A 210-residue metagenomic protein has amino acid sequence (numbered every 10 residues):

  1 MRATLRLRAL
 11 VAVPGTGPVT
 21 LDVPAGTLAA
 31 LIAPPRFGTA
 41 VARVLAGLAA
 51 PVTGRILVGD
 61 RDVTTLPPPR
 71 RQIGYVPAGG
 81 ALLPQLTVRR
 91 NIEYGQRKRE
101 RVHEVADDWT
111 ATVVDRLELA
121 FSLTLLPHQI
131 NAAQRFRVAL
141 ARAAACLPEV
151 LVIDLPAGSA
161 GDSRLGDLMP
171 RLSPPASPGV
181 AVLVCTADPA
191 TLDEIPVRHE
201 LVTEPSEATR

Functional and structural regions predicted by a protein language model:
G54-D62: Conserved ABC transporter NBD signature motif
R61-A78, K98, P127: ABC ATPase NBD coupling module
G79, L86-E100: Q-loop/switch helix immediately C-terminal to the Walker
V105-S122: Conserved ABC ATPase "signature" region
L123, A144-A145: ABC ATPase C-loop
L126-I130, Q134: Conserved ABC ATPase signature
L140: Hydrophobic anchor residue at the start of the ABC signature
